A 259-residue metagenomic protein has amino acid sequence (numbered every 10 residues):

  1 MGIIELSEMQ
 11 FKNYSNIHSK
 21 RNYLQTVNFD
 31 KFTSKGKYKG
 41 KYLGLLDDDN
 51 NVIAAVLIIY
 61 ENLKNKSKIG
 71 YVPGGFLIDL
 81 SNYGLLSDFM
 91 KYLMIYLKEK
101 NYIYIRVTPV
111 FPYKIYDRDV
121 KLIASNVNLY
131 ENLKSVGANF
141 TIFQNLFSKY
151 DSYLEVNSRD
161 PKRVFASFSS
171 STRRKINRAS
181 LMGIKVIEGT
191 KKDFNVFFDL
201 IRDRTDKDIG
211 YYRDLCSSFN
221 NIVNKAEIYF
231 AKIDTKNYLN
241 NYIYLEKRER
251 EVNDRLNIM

Functional and structural regions predicted by a protein language model:
I3-D49, I53-N65, P112-K114, A124 (+2 more regions): A conserved beta-strand-loop-helix scaffold within acyl/acetyltransferase catalytic domains
S67-N145, D254-M259: Acyl-donor binding region in acyl/amide transferases
